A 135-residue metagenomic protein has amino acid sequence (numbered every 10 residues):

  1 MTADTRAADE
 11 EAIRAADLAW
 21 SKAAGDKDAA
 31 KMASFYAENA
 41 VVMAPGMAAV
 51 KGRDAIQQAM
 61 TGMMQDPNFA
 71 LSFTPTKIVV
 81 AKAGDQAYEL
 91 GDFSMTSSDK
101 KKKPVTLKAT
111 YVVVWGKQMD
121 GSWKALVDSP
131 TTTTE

Functional and structural regions predicted by a protein language model:
M1-E11, T134-E135: Basic/polar N-terminal segments that are highly enriched at the extreme N-terminus, encompassing both cleavable
A7-R14, A29-K82, L90-D92, S97 (+1 more regions): A solvent-exposed, acidic/Ser-Thr-rich amphipathic alpha-helical stretch
V80-A87, K102-K103, G116-S122: A short, structured loop/turn motif at beta-sheet edges
T96-K100, T133-E135: Sequence/structural signature of outer-membrane beta-barrel proteins
K108-T134: Short beta-strand edge/turn micro-motifs at domain boundaries
